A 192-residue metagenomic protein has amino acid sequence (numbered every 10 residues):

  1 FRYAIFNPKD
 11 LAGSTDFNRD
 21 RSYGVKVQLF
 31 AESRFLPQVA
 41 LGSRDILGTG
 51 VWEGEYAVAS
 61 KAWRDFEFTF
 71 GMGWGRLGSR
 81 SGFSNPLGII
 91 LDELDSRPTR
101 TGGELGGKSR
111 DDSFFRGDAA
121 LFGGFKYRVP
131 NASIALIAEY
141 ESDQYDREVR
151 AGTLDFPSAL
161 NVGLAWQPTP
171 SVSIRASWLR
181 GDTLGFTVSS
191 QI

Functional and structural regions predicted by a protein language model:
F1, Y23-V27, A57-K61, G123-Y127 (+3 more regions): Residues on the lipid-exposed face of transmembrane beta-strands in outer-membrane beta-barrel proteins
F1-V51, W63-R64, G75-R76, G107-R110 (+4 more regions): Transmembrane beta-barrel domains of Gram-negative outer membranes and organellar outer membranes
L11-T15, W52-Y56, S81-P86, R147-D155 (+1 more regions): Outer-membrane beta-barrel translocator domains and adjoining extracellular loop/strand segments of Gram-negative
F17-Y23, F35, V51-E55, G117-L121 (+3 more regions): Residues that define the transmembrane beta-barrel architecture of outer-membrane proteins
V51, A62, F115-G117, R128 (+3 more regions): Low-complexity, polar/charged sequence tracts that form flexible coils or short amphipathic helices and often embed
K61-E67, S171: Structural alpha-beta junctions
E67-N161: Outer-membrane beta-barrel transmembrane domain signature
L94, T101, L105-K108, Q167-I192: Flexible, glycine-rich linker and terminal segments associated with outer-membrane beta-barrel/transport systems
